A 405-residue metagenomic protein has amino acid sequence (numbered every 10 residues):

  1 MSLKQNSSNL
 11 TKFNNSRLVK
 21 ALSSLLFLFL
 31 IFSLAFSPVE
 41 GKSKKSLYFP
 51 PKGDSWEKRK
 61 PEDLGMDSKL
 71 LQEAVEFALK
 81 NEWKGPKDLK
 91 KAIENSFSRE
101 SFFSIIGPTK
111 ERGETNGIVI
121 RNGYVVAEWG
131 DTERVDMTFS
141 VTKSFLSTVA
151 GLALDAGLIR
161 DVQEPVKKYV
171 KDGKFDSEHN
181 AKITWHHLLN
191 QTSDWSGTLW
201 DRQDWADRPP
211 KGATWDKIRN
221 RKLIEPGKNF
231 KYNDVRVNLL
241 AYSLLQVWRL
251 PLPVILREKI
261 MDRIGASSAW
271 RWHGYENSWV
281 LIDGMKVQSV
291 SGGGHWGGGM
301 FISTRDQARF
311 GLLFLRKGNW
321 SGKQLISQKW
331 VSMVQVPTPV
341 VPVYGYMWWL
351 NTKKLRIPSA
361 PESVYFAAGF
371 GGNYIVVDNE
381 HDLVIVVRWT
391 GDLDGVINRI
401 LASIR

Functional and structural regions predicted by a protein language model:
S2-Q5, F13, A21-S24, L30 (+3 more regions): N-terminal leader/targeting segments and the immediately adjacent pre-domain N-terminus
E57-K58, L79, W83-P108, T138 (+2 more regions): Active-site-proximal loop and beta-strand segments within enzyme catalytic domains
D67, G123, M137-V162, L188 (+3 more regions): Active-site SXXK
V125-R134, T198-E276, G298: Catalytic-site signature segments of enzymes, centered on catalytic residues
S144-T148, R236-S243, W296-N319, N373-W389: Active-site-proximal alpha-helical segments within enzyme catalytic domains
A156-D194, W248-W296: Active-site helix/loop module of the DD-peptidase/beta-lactamase fold, centered on the serine-lysine SxxK catalytic
S268, S278-G294, V336-V384: Active-site Gly/Thr loop motif
D394-R405: Short, gly/Ser/Thr-rich active-site loops of penicillin-recognizing serine hydrolases
